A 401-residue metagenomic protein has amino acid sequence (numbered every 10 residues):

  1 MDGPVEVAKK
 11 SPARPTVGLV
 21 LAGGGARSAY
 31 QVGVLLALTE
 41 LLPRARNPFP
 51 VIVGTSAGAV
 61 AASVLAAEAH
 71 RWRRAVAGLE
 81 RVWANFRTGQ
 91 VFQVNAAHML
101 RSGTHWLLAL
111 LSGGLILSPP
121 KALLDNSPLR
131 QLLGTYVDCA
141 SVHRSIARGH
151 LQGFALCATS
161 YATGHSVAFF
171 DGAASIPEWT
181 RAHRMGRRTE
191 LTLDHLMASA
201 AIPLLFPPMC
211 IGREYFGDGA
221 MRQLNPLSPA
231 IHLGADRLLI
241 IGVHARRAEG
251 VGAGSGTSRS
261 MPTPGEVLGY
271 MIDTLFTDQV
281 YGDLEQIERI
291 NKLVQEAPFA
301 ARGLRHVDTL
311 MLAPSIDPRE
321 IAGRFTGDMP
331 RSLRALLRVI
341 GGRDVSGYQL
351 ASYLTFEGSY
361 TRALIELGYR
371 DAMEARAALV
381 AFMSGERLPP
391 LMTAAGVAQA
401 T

Functional and structural regions predicted by a protein language model:
M1-V17, P390-L391, A400-T401: N-terminal low-complexity/intrinsically disordered extensions
P12-V20, G25-K121, S127, L133 (+8 more regions): Patatin-like phospholipase
V20, A96-I241, R247-E249, Q295-R334 (+3 more regions): Active-site-adjacent alpha/beta core region of enzyme catalytic domains
A57, V243, R387: Flexible loop residues that form catalytic and substrate-binding hotspots at small-molecule/glycan-binding clefts
R81, G242-V243: Catalytic or ion-translocation cores adjacent to nucleophile or general acid/base/metal-coordination motifs in diverse
E249, A253-D317, I321-T326, E357-E366 (+1 more regions): Terminal low-complexity/disordered tails
G327-G347: Low-complexity, glycine/alanine/valine/leucine- and proline-rich hydrophobic stretches
R343-A363: Short helix/strand-capping connector loops at secondary-structure junctions
